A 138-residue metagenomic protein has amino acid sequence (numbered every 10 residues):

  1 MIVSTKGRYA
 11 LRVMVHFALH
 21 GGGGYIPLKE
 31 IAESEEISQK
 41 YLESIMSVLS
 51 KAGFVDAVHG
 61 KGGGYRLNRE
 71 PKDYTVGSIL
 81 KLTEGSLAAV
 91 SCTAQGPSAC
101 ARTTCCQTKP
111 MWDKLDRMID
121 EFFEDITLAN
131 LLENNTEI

Functional and structural regions predicted by a protein language model:
R8-G22: Short amphipathic alpha-helical interface segments
I26-E35: A short alpha-helical element within helix-turn-helix/winged-helix DNA-binding domains across DNA-binding proteins
E33, S50-K51: Alpha-helical residues within the helix-turn-helix
K40: Key DNA-contact positions within bacterial/archaeal DNA-binding proteins
M46-S47: Short, hydrophobic-biased segments on the C-terminal half of alpha helices that form "recognition helices"
F54-G62, R66-L67: Beta-hairpin "wing" of winged helix-turn-helix
N68-I138: Non-DNA-binding regulatory cores of transcription-related proteins, predominantly C-terminal effector-binding
